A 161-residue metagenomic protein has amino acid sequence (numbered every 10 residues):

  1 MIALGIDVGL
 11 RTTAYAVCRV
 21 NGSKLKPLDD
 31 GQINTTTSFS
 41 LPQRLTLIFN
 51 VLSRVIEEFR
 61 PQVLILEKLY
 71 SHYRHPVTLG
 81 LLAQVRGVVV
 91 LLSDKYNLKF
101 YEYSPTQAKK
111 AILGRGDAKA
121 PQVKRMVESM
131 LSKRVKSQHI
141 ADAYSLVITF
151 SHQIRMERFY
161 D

Functional and structural regions predicted by a protein language model:
M1-D161: Phosphate- and other anionic-substrate recognition elements at nucleic-acid/protein interfaces
